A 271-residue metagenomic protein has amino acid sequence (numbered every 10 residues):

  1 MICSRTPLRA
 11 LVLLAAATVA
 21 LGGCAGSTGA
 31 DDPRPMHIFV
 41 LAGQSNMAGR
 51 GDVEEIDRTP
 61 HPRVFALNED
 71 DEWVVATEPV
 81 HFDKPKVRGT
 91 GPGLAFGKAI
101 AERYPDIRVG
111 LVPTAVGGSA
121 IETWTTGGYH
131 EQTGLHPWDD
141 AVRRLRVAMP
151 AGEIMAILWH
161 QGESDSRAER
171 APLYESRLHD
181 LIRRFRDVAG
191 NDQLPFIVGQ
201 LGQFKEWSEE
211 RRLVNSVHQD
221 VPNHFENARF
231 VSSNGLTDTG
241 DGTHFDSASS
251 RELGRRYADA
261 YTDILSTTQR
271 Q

Functional and structural regions predicted by a protein language model:
M1-V12: Bacterial N-terminal signal peptides that target proteins for export
S27-Q271: Cell-envelope and extracellular/periplasmic
